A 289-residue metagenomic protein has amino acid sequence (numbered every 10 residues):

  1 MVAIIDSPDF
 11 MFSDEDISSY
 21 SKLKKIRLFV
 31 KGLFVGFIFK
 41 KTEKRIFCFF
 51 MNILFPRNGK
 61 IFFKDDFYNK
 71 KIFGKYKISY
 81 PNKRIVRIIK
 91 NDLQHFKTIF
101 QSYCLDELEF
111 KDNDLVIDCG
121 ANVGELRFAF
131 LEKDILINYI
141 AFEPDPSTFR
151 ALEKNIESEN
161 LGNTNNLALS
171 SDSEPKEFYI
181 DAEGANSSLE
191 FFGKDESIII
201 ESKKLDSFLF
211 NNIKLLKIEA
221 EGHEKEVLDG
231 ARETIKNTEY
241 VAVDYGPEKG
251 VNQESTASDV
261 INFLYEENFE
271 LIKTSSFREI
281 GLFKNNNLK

Functional and structural regions predicted by a protein language model:
M1-F142, R150-A151, T256-F263, E270-K289: S-adenosyl-L-methionine
N91-C119, N163-T164, D172-E177, A182-K236 (+2 more regions): Short internal loop-to-helix segment that lines adenine-nucleotide cofactor pockets
N122, S147, H223: Conserved Rossmann-like nucleotide-cofactor binding loop
A129-K133, K154-N155, E226-T234: A short acidic, amphipathic alpha-helical/loop segment
D145, S170: Conserved SAM/SAH-binding beta-strand->alpha-helix loop
L152-G162: Short, conserved SAM-binding/catalytic segment of Class I S-adenosyl-L-methionine-dependent methyltransferases
T238-G246: Conserved beta-strand signature within the Rossmann-like core of class I S-adenosyl-L-methionine
